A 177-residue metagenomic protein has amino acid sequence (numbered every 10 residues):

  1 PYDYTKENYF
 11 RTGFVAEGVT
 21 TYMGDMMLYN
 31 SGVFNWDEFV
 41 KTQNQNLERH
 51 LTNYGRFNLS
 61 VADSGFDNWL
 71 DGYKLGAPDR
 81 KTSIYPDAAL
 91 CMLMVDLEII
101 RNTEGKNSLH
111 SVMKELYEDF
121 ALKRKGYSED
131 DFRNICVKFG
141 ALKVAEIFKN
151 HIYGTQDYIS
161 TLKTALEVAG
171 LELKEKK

Functional and structural regions predicted by a protein language model:
P1-G55: Zinc-dependent metallopeptidase catalytic helix centered on the HExxH motif and its immediate flanking segment
Y2-K6, G65-P78: Acidic/His metal-coordination segments adjacent to aromatic residues that form catalytic metal sites in metalloenzymes
E7-F10, L75-T82, F120-K123: Active-site rim elements
Y22-Y29, L90-R101: Short glycine/serine- and small hydrophobic-enriched flexible loop segments
L28-V40, I100-N107, G140-A145: Structural helix-adjacent loops and short alpha-helical linkers that scaffold large soluble proteins
Q43-N44, K106-D119: Active/binding-pocket-proximal capping segment
K81-M92: C-terminal substrate/ligand-recognition segments
A121-K177: Beta/coil-rich, acidic/histidine-enriched accessory regions frequently appended to metallopeptidases
